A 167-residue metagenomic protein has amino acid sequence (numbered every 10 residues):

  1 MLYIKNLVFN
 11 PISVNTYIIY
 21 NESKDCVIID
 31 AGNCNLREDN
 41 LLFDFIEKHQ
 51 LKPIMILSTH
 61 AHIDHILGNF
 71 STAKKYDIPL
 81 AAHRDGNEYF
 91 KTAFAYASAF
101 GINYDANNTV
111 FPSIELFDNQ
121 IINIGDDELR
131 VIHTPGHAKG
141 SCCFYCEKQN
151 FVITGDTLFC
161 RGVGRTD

Functional and structural regions predicted by a protein language model:
M1-H49, C143-G155, C160: Conserved beta-strand hairpin/beta-sheet module of binuclear metal-dependent hydrolase folds, prominently
M1-K5, D77, T166-D167: Accessory terminal helices/loops
L7-F9, F111-S113, H133-P135: Short Gly/Pro-enriched turn/cap motifs at secondary-structure boundaries
I12-S13, T109, G125, A138: Short, basic and Ser/Thr-rich N-terminal targeting/leader segments
V27-D30, M55-S58, V131-H133: Short catalytic-loop micro-motif centered on adjacent basic/acidic residues
N33-C34, K48, Y96-A99, I121 (+1 more regions): Metallo-beta-lactamase
N33-D39, F43-I124: Active-site HxH/HxHxD metal-binding segment of metal-dependent hydrolases
